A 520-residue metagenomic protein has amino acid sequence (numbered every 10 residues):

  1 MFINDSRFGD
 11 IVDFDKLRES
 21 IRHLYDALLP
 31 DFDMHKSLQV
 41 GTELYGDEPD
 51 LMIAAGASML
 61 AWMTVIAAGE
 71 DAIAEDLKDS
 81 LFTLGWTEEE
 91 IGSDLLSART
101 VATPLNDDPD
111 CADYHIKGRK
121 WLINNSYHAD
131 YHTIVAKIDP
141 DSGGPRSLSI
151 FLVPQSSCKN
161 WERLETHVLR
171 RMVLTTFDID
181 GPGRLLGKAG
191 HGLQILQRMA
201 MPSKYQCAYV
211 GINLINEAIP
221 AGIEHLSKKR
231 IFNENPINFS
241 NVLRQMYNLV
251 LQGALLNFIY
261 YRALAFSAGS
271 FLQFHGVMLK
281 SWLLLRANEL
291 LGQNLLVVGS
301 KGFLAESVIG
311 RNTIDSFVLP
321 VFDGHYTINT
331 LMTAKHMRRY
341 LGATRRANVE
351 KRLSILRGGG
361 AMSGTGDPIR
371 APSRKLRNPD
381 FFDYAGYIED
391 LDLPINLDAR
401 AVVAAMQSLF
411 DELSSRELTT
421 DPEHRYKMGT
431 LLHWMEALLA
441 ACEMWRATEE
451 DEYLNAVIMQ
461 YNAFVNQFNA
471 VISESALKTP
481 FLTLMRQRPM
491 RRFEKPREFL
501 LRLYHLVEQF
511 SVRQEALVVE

Functional and structural regions predicted by a protein language model:
M1-M59, A68, D76, R370-P422 (+4 more regions): Amphipathic, small/basic residue-rich leader segments at the start of a protein or domain
D26, K78-T87: A short, Trp-centered hydrophobic/proline-enriched beta-strand micro-motif
V40, P49-A72, G92-L95, T103-N106 (+2 more regions): N-terminal glycine-rich flavin-associated loop
A112-D113, K117-K159: A short core secondary-structure module
S156-G181: Flexible, small-/acidic-enriched active-site or ligand-binding loops
V173-S203, P220-I237, Y261, A371-T420: A glycine-rich, basic-preceded beta-loop-alpha segment at the flavin cofactor/substrate interface of flavin-utilizing
A254-L284, L295-L296, G302, C442-N455 (+1 more regions): C-terminal helix-coil-helix/basic helical segment that borders enzyme active sites and/or dimer interfaces and provides
K301-I395, S473-E520: Glycine-rich phosphate/cofactor-binding loops in nucleotide/flavin-utilizing enzymes
